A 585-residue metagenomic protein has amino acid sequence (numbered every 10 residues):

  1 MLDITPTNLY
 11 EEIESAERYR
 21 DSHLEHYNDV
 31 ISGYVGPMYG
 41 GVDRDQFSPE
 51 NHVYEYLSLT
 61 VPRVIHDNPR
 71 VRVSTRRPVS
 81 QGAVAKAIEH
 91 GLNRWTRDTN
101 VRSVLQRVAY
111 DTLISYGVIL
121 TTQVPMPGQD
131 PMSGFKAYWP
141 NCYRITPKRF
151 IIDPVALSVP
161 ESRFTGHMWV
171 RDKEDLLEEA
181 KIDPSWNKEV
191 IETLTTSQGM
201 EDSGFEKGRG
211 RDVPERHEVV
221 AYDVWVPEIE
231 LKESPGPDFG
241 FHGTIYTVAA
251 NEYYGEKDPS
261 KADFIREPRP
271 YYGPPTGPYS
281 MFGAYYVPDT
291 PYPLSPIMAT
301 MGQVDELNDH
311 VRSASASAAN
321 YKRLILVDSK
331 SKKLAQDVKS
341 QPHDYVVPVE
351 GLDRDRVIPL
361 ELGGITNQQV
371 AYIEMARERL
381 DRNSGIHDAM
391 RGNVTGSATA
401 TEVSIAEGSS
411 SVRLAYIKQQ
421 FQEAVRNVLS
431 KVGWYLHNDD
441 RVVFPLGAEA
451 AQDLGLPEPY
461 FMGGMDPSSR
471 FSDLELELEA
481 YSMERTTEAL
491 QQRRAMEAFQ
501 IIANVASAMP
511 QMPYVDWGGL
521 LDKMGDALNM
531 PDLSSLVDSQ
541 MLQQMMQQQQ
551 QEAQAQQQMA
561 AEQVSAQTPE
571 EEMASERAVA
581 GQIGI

Functional and structural regions predicted by a protein language model:
M1-H242, A250-Y253, D258-K261, Y372-E374 (+4 more regions): Extended, helix-rich architectural segments
M1-V42, R97, T112, L120-T121 (+5 more regions): C-terminal anchoring/interaction modules
R63, V84, P278-Y279, G351-D353 (+1 more regions): Short, flexible segments with low predicted structural confidence
R72-S80, S280, A335, R382-I386: Short low-complexity stretches enriched in small and charged residues
A85-E89, R102, Q106, K173 (+7 more regions): Alpha-helix initiation and N-capping motif
F239-P342: Catalytic nucleotidyl-transfer cores of nucleotide-processing enzymes
